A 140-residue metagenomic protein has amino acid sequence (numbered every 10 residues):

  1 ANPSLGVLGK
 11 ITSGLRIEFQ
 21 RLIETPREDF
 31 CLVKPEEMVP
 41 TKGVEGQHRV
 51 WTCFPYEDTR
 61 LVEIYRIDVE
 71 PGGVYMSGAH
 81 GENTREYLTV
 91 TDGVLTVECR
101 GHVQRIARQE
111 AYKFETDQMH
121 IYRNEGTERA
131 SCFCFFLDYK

Functional and structural regions predicted by a protein language model:
S4-L15, F19-I23: Hydrophobic micro-packing sites on short alpha-helices
E18-T52: Helix-adjacent hinge/juxtasegments
P40-G78, F135-Y139: A short glycine-rich, His/Asp/Glu-containing loop-to-beta-strand
G46-R49, R60, A107, T116-K140: Ligand-binding loop in jelly-roll beta-barrel domains
Y65, M76-S77, E86, H102 (+1 more regions): Short, conserved secondary-structure segments in the cores of folded domains
R66-V69, H80-V97: Short, conserved beta-strand element in jelly-roll/cupin
S77, V97-E98, Q104, H120-G126: Short beta-strand His + acidic residue motifs that chelate non-heme Fe in jelly-roll/DSBH and cupin folds
R100-T116: Short acidic-glycine-tyrosine-enriched beta hairpin
